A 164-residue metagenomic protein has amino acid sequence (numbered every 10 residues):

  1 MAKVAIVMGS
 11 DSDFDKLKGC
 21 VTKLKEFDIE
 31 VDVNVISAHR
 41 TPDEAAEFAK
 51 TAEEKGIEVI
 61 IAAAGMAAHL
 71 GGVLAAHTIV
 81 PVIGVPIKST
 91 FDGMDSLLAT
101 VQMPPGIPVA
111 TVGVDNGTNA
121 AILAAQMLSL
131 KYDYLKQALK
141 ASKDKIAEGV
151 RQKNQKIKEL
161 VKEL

Functional and structural regions predicted by a protein language model:
A2, I29-D32, K55, I79-V80 (+1 more regions): Glycine/charged-rich beta-loop-alpha catalytic/anionic-binding loops adjacent to active sites
A2-R40: Glycine-rich phosphate/diphosphate-binding loop of Rossmann-like nucleotide-binding domains
D13-L17, T41-A45, A64-V73, D92-M94 (+1 more regions): Short glycine/serine/threonine-rich phosphate/pyrophosphate-binding segments that cradle anionic phosphate groups
I36-E54: N-terminal beta-loop-helix "entrance" segment that forms/cooperates in small-molecule cofactor or anionic ligand
F48-P86: Glycine-rich phosphate-binding loop
F91-Q137: Short, glycine-/small-residue-rich phosphate/pyrophosphate-handling segment
S129-L164: Glycine-rich phosphate/pyrophosphate-binding loop and the adjoining helix
